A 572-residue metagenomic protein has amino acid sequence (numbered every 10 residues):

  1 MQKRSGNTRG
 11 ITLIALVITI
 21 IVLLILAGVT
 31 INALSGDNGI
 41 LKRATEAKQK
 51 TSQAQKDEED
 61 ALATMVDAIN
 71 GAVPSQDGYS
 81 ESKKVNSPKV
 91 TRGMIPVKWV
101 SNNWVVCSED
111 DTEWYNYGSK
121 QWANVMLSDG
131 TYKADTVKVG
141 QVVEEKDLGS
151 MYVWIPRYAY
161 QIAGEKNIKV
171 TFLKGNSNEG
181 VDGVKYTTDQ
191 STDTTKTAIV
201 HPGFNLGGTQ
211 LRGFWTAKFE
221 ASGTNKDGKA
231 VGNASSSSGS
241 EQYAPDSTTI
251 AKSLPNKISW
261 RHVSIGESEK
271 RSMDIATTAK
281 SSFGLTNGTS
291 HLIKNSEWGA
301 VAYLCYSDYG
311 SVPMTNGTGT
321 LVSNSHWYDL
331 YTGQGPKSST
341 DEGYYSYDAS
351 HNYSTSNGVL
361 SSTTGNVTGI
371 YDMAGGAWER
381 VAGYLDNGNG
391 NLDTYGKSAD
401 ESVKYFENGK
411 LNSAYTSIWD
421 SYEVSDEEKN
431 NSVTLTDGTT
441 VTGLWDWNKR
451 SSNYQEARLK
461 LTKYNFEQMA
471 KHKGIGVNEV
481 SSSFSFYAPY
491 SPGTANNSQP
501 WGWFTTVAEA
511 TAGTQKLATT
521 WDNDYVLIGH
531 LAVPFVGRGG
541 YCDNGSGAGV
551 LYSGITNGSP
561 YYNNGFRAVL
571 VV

Functional and structural regions predicted by a protein language model:
M1-I11: N-terminal leader/signal peptides at the extreme start of proteins
R9-N32: N-terminal single-pass transmembrane signal-anchor helix
I31, Y158-Q161, F219-G223, Y384-L385 (+1 more regions): Acidic glycine-/aspartate-rich tracts in secreted/extracellular proteins
A33-E58: Aliphatic-rich helix starts adjacent to a transmembrane/signal segment
G71-T197: N-terminal module-boundary/linker segments of secreted carbohydrate-active enzymes
V142-G149, G180-M373, Y405-F406, V572: Short aromatic-cysteine micro-motif
S296-G299, G317, N324-H351, T355-N357 (+4 more regions): C-terminal, surface-exposed recognition/capping segments
N387-A399: A short, polar/charged loop-to-alpha-helix boundary motif
